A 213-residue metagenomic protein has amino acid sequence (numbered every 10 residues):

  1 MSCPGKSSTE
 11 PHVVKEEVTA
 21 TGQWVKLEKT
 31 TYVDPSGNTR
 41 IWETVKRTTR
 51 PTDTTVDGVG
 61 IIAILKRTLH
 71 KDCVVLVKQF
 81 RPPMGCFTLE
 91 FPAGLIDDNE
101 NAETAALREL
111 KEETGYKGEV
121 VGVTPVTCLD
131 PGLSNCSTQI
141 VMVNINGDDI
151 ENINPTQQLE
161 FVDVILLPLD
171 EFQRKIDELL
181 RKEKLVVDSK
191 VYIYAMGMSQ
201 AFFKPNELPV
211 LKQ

Functional and structural regions predicted by a protein language model:
S2, R50, T54-I64, L69-R108 (+3 more regions): Conserved Nudix-box catalytic region and its N-terminal flanking loop in Nudix hydrolases and closely related
S2-V14, C86-F87, D98, P131-S134 (+3 more regions): Nudix hydrolase/Nudix homology domain
S7-T19, V121-V126: Short secondary-structure junctions
H12-V13, T39-T44, L69-K78, N152: Short, well-ordered strand-loop elements centered on a beta-strand within folded domains, enriched for acidic residues
T19-I62: Acidic, metal-coordinating catalytic segment for phosphate/diphosphate chemistry, firing primarily on the Nudix
G22, G37, A93-G94, N99 (+2 more regions): Glycine-centered flexibility sites
K26, D57, I64, K78-P83 (+6 more regions): Active-site segment of metal-dependent pyrophosphate-handling enzymes, primarily the Nudix hydrolase catalytic core
T31, V45, I62, P92 (+2 more regions): Residues in well-ordered beta-strands of folded domains
